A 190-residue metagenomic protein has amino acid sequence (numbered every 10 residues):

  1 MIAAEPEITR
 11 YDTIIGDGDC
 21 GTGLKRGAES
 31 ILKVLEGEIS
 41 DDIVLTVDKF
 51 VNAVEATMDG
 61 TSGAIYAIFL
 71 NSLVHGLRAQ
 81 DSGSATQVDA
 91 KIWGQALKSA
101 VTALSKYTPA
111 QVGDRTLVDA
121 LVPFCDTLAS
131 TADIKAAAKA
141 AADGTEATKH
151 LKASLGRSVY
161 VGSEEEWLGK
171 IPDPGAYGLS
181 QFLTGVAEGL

Functional and structural regions predicted by a protein language model:
M1-L190: N-terminal loops that bind phosphate or other acidic moieties and the adjacent beta-alpha structural core
